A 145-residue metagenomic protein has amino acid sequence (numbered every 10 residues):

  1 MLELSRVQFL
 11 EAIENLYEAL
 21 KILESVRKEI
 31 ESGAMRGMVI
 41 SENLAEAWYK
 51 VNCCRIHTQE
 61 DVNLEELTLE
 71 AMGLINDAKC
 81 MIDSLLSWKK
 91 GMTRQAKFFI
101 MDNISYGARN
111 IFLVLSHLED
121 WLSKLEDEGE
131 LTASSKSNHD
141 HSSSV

Functional and structural regions predicted by a protein language model:
L2-D140: Long, low-complexity or tandemly repetitive, helically biased scaffold regions used for multimeric assembly/adhesion
